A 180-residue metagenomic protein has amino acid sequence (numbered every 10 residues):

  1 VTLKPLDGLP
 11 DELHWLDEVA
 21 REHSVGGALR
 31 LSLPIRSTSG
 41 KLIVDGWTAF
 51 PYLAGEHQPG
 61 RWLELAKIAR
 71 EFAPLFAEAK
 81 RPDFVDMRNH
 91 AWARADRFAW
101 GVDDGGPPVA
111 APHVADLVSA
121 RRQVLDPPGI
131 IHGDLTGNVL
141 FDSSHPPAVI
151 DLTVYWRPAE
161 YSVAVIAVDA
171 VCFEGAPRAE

Functional and structural regions predicted by a protein language model:
K4-D45, G55-L75: A conserved alpha-helical element in kinase catalytic cores
A20, G55-H90, P112-L125: Conserved kinase catalytic-core helix
V85-G105: Alpha-helical scaffold segments that mediate packing/assembly in large oligomeric complexes
G129-D134: Conserved catalytic-loop position in the HRD/HxD motif
T136-D142: Conserved protein-kinase catalytic-loop segment immediately C-terminal to the catalytic Asp of the HRD motif
D142-E180: Active-site Asp-x-Gly
